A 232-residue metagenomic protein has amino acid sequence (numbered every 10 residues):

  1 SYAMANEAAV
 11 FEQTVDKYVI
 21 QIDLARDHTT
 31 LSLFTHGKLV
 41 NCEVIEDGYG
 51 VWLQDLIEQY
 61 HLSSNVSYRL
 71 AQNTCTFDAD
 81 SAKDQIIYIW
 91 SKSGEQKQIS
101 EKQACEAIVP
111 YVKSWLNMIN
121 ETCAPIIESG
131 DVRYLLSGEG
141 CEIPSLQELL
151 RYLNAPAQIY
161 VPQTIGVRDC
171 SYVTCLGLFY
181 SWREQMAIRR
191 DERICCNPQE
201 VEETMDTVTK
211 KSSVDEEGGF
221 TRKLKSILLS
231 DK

Functional and structural regions predicted by a protein language model:
S1-Y2, L24: Fold-independent oxyanion-binding glycine-rich loops and adjacent beta-strand/coil segments at enzyme active sites
A3, E7-Q13, V44, Q54-Q59 (+1 more regions): Helical "lid/coupling" subdomains associated with nucleotide-phosphate turnover
Q13-N41, L56: Gly/Thr-rich phosphate-binding beta-strand-loop-beta motif of the actin/hexokinase/Hsp70
A25-D27, G37, G48-Y49, G138-G140 (+1 more regions): Glycine-centered flexibility sites
H36-A79: Glycine-rich phosphate-binding loop plus the immediately following alpha-helix
